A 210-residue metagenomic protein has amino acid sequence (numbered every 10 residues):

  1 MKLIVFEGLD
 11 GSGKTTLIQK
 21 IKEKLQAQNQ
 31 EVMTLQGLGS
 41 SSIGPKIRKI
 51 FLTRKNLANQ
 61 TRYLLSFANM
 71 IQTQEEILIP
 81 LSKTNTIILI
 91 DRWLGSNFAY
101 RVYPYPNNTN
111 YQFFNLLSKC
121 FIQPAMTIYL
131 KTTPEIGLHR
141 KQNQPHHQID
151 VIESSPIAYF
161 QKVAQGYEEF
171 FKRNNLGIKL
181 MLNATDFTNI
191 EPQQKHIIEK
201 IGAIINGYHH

Functional and structural regions predicted by a protein language model:
M1-L3: Pre-Walker A (Motif I) flank of P-loop NTPase domains
F6: Hydrophobic anchor at the beta1->P-loop junction of P-loop NTPases
L9: P-loop (Walker A) phosphate-binding loop of NTP-binding proteins
K14: Conserved lysine of the Walker
L17: Hydrophobic positions on the alpha1 helix immediately C-terminal to the Walker A/P-loop
K22, E135-H210: NTP-dependent small-molecule kinase module
Q30-S118: ATP-dependent small-molecule kinase phosphotransfer cores that center on conserved nucleotide phosphate-binding segments
N97-Q165: A glycine- and Lys/Arg-enriched "phosphate-lid" helix/loop adjacent to the NTP-binding pocket of small-molecule kinases
